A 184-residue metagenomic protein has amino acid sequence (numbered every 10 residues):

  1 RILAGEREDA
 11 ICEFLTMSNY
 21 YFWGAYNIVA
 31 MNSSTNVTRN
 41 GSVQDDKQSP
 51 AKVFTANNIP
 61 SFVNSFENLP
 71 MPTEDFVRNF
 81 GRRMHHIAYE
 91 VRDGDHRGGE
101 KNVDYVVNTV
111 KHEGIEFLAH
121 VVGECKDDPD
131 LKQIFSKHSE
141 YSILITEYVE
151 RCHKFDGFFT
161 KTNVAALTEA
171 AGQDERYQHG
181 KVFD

Functional and structural regions predicted by a protein language model:
R1-D184: Glyoxalase I/VOC metalloenzyme domain signal
